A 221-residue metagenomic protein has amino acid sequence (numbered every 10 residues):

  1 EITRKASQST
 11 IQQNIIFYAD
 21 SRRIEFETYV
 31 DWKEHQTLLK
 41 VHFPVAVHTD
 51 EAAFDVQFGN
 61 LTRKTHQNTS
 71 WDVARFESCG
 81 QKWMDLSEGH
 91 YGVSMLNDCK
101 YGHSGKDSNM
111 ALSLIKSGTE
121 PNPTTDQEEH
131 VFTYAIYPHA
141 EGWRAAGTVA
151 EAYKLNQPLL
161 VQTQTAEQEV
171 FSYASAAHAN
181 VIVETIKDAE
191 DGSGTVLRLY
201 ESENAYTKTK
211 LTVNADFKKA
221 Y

Functional and structural regions predicted by a protein language model:
E1-Y221: C-terminal (or distal) subdomains of carbohydrate-active enzymes
